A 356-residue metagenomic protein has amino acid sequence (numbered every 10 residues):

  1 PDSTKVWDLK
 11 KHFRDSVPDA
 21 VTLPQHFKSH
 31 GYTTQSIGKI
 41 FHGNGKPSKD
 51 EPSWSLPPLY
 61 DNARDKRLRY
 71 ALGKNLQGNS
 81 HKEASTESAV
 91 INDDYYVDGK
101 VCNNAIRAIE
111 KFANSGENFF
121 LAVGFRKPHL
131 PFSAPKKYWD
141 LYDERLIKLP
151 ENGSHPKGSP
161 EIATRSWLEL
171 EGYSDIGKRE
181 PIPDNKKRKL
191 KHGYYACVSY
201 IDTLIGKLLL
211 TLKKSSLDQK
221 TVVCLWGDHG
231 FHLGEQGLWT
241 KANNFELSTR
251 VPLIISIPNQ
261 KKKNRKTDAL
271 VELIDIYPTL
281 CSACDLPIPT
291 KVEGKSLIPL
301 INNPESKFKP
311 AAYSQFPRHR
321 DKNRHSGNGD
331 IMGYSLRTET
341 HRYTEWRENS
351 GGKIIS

Functional and structural regions predicted by a protein language model:
P1-I354: Formylglycine-dependent sulfatase
